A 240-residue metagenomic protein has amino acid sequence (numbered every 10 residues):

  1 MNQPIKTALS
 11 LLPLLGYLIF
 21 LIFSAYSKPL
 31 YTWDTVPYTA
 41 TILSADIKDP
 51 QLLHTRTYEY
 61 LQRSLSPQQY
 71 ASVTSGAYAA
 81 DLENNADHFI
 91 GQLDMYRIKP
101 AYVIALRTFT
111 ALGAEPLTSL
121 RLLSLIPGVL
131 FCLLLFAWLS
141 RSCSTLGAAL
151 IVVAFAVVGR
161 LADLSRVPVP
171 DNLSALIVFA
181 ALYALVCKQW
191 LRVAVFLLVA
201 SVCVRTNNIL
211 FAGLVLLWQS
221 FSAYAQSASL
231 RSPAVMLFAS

Functional and structural regions predicted by a protein language model:
M1-Y26, L30, P233-M236: Start-transfer (signal-anchor) and selected internal transmembrane alpha helices of multi-pass inner/ER membrane
S27, F211, F221-S240: Membrane-lumen/periplasm interface segments of specific transmembrane helices in polyprenyl phosphate-linked
I47-I98: Interfacial juxtamembrane loops and adjacent helix segments that form the catalytic/substrate-binding surfaces
F89-I104, L112-L130: Loop-to-helix entry region of an early transmembrane alpha helix in multi-pass inner-membrane enzymes
L134, V153, L173-V193: Specific aromatic-rich, kink-prone transmembrane helix
L135-V157, L176: Transmembrane-helix signature of polytopic, membrane-embedded enzymes that assemble or transfer cell-envelope glycans
D163-L173: Short acidic/glycine- and proline-prone juxtamembrane loop motifs at membrane-interface regions of multi-pass membrane
F179, A184, L191-L216: Membrane-interface alpha helices of multi-pass inner-membrane proteins
